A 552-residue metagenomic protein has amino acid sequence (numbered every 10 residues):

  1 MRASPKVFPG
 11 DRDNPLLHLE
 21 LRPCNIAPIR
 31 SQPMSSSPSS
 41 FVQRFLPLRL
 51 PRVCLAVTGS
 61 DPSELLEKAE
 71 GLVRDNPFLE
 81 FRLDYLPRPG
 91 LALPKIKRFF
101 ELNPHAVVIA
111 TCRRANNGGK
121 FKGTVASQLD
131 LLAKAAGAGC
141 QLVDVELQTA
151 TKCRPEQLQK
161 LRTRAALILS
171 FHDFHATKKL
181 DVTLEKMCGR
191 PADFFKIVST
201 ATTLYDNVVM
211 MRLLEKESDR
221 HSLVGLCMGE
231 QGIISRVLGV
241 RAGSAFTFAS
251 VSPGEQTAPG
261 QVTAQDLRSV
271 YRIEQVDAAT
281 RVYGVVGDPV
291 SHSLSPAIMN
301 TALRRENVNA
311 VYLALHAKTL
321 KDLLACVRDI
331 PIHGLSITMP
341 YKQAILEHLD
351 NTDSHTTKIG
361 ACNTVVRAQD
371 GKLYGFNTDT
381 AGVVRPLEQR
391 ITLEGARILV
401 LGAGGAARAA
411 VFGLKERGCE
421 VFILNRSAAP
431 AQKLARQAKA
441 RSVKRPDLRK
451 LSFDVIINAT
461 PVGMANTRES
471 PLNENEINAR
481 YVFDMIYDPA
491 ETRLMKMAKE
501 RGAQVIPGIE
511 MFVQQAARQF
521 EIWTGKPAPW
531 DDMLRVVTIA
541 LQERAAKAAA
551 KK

Functional and structural regions predicted by a protein language model:
F45, L50-L72, N76-K160, A166-I168 (+1 more regions): Active-site beta->alpha loop and helix N-cap motifs at the rims of alpha/beta catalytic domains
Q148-A279: Catalytic alpha/beta core domains of metabolic enzymes, predominantly
C227, Y283-P289, L387, I391 (+2 more regions): Glycine-rich adenosine-cofactor-binding loop
T280-I391, P489: Phosphate/diphosphate ligand-binding glycine-rich loop within oxidoreductases
R417-A438: NAD(P)-binding Rossmann-fold cofactor-contacting core
R436-I506, E510: Rossmann-like adenosine-cofactor binding region
M485-K552: Adenosine-phosphate binding glycine-rich loop
